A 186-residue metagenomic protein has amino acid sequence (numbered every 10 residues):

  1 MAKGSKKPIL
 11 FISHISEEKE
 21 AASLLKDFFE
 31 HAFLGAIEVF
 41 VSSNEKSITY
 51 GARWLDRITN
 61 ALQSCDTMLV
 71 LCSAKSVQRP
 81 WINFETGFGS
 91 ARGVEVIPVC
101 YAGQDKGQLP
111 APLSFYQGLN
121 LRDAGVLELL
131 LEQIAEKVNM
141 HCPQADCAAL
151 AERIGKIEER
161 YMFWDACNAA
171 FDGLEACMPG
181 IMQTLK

Functional and structural regions predicted by a protein language model:
M1-H31, E38, G103-K186: C-terminal interaction surface of TIR/SEFIR-family domains
P8, G35-I37, Q63-T67, R92-I97 (+1 more regions): Short glycine-/polar-rich loops that comprise or flank the Walker A/P-loop and associated switch/sensor motifs
I12-H14, S43, C72-S73: Short glycine-centered, acidic/aromatic-flanked micro-motifs in structured strand/loop junctions that mark active-site
L24-F28, R57, A61-S64, F84-F88 (+1 more regions): Alpha-helical scaffold elements adjacent to nucleotide-binding pockets in ATP/GTP-utilizing enzyme cores
D27-T59, K75-I82: Conserved BB-loop
Y50, R79, F84-T86, A111 (+2 more regions): Generic structural "secondary-structure junction" signal
S64, L69-V70, A74-Q104: Amphipathic helical hotspot of TIR/SEFIR-family domains
